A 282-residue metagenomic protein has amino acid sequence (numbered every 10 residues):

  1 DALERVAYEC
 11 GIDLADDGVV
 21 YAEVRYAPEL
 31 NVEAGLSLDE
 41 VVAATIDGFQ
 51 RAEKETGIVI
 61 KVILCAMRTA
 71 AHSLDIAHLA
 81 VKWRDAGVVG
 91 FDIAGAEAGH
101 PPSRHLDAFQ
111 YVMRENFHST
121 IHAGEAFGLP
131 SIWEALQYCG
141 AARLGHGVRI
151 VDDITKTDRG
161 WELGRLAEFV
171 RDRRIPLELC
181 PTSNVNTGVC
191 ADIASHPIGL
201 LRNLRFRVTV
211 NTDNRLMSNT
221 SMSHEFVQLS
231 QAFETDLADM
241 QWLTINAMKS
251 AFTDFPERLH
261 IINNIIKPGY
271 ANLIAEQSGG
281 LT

Functional and structural regions predicted by a protein language model:
D1-F117, A126-R143, R149-T282: Metal-cofactor-binding active-site regions of metalloenzymes
A123: Cytosolic ligand/metal-binding cores
